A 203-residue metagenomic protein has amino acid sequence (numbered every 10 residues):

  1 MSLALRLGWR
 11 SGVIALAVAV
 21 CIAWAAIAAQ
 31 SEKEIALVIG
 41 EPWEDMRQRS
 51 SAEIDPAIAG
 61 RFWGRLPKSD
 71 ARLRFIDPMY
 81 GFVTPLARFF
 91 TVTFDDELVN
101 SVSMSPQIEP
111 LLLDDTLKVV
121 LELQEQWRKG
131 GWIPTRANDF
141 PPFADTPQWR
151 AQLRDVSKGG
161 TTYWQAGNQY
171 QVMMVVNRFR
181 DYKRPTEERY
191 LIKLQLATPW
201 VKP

Functional and structural regions predicted by a protein language model:
M1, W9, V13-I14, V99-V102 (+3 more regions): Generic hydrophobic secondary-structure signal
M1-L3, K118: N-terminal targeting/docking segments
A4, G8-S11, A17-L98, P106: N-terminal leader/targeting segments
R65-D95, P147-P203: Long, continuous compositionally biased terminal/linker segments
R88-G159: Long, charged/polar, surface-exposed segments that mediate recognition or autoinhibition
